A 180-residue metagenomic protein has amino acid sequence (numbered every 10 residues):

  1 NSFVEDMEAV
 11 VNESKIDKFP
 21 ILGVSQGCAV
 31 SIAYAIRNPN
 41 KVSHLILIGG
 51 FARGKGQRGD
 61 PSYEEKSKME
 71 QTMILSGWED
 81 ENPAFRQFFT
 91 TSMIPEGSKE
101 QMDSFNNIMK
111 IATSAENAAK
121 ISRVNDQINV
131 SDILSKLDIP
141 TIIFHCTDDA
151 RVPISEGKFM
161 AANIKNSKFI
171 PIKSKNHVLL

Functional and structural regions predicted by a protein language model:
S2-F19: Conserved acidic catalytic loop of the alpha/beta-hydrolase fold
F3, I21-G23, I48: Short beta-strand immediately N-terminal to the catalytic nucleophile in serine-hydrolase-like folds
G23-G27, S31: Gly/Ala-rich beta-loop-alpha elbow adjacent to hydrolase catalytic centers
I32, I36-R37, V42-S76: Flexible "cap/lid" loop of the alpha/beta hydrolase fold
E79-V124, D132-I133: Conserved alpha/beta-hydrolase catalytic His-Asp/Glu region
L137, I143-H145: Short beta-strand/loop motif that positions the catalytic acidic residue of the alpha/beta-hydrolase fold
A150-E156: Conserved alpha/beta-hydrolase "acid-adjacent" motif
K175-L180: Catalytic histidine-centered segment of alpha/beta-hydrolase-like enzymes
